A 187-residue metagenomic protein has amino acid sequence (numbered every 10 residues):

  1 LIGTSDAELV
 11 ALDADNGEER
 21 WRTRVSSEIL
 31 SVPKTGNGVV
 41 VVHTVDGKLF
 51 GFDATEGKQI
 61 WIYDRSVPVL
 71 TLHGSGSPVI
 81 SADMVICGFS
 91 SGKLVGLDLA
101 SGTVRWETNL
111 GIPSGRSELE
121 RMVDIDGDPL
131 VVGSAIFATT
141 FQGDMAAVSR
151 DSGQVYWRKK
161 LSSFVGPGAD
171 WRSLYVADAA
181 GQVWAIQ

Functional and structural regions predicted by a protein language model:
L1, E8-A14, E19, G36: Mobile, glycine-rich extracellular loop/lid and propeptide segments that shape or gate substrate/ligand access
T4-S5, T44-V45, F89-S90, G133 (+2 more regions): Structural signature of WD-repeat beta-propellers
A7-E8, E18, R22, G47-K48 (+4 more regions): Tandem repeat domain/solenoid detector
V10, F50, V95, A146-A147 (+1 more regions): WD40 beta-propeller blade core
D13-N16, D53-G57, L99-G102, S149-S152 (+1 more regions): Short loop/turn segments that connect beta-strands within beta-propeller blades
E19-G36, Q59-A82, E107-V132, Y156-W171: Extracytoplasmic beta-rich repeat domains
A169-Q187: Loop/turn-rich, solvent-exposed surfaces of beta-rich toroidal or solenoidal domains
